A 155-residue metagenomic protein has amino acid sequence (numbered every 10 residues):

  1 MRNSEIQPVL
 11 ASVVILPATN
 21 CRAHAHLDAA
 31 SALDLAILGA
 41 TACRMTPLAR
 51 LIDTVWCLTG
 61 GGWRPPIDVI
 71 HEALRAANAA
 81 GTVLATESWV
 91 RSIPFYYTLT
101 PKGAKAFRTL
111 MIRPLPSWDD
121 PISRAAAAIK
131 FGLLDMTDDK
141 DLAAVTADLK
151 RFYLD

Functional and structural regions predicted by a protein language model:
M1-T19, L133-D155: C-terminal regulatory/oligomerization modules of transcriptional regulators
R2-I122: Basic helix-turn-helix/winged-helix DNA-binding cores and closely related short helical interaction motifs
T109-R151: Amphipathic alpha-helical dimerization/coiled-coil segments that flank or bridge DNA-binding/regulatory modules
